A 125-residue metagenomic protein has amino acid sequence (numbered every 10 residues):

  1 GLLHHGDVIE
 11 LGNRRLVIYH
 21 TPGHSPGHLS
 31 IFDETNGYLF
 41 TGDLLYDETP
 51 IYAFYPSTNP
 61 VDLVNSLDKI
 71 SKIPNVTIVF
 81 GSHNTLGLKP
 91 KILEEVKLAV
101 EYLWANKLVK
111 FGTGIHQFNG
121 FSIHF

Functional and structural regions predicted by a protein language model:
G1-E10, L98-V109, T113: Active-site HxH/HxHxD metal-binding segment of metal-dependent hydrolases
R15-W104: Metallo-beta-lactamase
F111-F125: C-terminal regulatory/interaction regions
